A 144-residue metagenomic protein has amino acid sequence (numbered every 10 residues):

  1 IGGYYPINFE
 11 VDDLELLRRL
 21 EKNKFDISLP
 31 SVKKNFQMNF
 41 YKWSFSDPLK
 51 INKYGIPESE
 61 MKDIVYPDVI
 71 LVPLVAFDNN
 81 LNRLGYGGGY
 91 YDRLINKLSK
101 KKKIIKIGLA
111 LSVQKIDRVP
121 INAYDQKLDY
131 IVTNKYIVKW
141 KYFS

Functional and structural regions predicted by a protein language model:
I1-V65: N-terminal active-site beta-alpha-beta segment that forms phosphate/nucleotide-binding and substrate-recognition loops
I7-F9, V75-N79: Short glycine-rich anion-binding loops that position phosphate/pyrophosphate groups of nucleotides and phosphorylated
R18, Y86-D92: Charged helix-capping and loop-helix junction motifs
F40, P73-V75: Short, basic/glycine-rich phosphate-binding loops at helix/coil junctions that contact nucleotide phosphates
K53, R83-G87, K106: Short glycine/serine/threonine-biased micro-segments
V65-I70, N79-N82, R93-S144: Surface-exposed, charge/polar-rich loops and edge strands
